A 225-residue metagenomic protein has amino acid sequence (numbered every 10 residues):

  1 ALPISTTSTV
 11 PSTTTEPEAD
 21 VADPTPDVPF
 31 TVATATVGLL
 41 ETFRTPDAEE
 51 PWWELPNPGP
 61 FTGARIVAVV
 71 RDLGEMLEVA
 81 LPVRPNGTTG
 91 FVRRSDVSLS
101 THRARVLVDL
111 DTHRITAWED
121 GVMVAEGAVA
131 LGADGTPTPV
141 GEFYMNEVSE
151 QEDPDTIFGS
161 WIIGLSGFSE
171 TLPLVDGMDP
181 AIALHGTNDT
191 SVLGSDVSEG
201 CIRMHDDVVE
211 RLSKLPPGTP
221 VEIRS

Functional and structural regions predicted by a protein language model:
A1-L2: Short, small-residue-biased leader/transition segments that mark boundaries at the very start of proteins
P11-F30, P82-V108: Boundary regions of SH3-family modules and the immediately adjacent low-complexity/disordered segments in eukaryotic
T14-P17, V83, D96-A104, A133 (+2 more regions): Exported/periplasmic cell-wall-interacting domains
E18-A68: Beta-loop motif signature
A35-L39, A64, G74-M76, G87 (+7 more regions): Extracytoplasmic
G59-S95: SH3/SH3-like beta-barrel superfamily modules
I115: Gly/Thr-rich phosphate-binding beta-strand-loop-beta motif of the actin/hexokinase/Hsp70
E126-A128: Residue-level detector of high-confidence beta-strand sites
